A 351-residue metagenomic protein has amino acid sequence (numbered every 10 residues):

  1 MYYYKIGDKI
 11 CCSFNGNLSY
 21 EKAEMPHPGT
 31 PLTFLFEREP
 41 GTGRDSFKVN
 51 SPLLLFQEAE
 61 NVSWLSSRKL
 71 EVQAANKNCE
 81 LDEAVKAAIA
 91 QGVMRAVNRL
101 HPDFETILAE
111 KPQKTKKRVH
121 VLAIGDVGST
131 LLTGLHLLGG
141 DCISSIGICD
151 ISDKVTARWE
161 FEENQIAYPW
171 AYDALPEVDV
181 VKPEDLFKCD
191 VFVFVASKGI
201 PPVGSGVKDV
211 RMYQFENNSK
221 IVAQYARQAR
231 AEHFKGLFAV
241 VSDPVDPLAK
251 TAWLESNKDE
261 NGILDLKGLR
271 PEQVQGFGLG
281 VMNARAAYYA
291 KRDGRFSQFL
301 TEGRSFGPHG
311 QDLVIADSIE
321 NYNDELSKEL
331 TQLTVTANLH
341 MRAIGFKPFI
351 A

Functional and structural regions predicted by a protein language model:
M1-T115: N-terminal ligand-binding/catalytic initiation module
Y2-L32, K258-A351: C-terminal substrate-binding/catalytic lobe of Rossmann-fold NAD(P)-dependent dehydrogenases
D126-L131: Hydrophobic/small residue at the entry helix of a nucleotide-binding pocket
L135: Aromatic pocket-lining residues of Rossmann-like dinucleotide-binding sites
L138-S145: Conserved S-adenosyl-L-methionine
S145, C149-C189, P201: Conserved N-terminal Rossmann-fold NAD(P) cofactor-binding segment
D173-K235: Rossmann-like NAD(P)-binding element
D209-G278, R285-A286: Rossmann-like NAD(P)(H) cofactor-binding subdomain of soluble oxidoreductases
